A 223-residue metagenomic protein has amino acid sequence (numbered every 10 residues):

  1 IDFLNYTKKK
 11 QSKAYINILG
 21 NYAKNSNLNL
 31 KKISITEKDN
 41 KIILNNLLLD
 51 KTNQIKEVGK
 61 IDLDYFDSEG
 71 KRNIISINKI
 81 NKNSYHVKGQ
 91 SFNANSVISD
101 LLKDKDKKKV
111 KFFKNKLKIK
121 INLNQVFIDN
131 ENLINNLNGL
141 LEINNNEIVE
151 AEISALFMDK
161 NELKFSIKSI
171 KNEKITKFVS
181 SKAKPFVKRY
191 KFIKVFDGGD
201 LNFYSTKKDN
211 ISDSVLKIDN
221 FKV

Functional and structural regions predicted by a protein language model:
I1-V223: Membrane-proximal interfacial segments on either side of biological membranes
